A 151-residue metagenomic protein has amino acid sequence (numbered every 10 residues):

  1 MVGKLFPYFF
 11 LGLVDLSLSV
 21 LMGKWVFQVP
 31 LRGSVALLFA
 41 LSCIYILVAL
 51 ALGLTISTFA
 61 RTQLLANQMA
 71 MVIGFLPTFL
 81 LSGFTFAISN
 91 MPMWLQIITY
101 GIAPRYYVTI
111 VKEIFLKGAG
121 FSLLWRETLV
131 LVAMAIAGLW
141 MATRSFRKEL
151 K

Functional and structural regions predicted by a protein language model:
V2-L11, D15, V130: Alpha-helical transmembrane segments of multi-pass membrane proteins
F10, V20, P30-K151: Membrane-spanning alpha-helical segments of multipass transporters and channels
S17-V26: Short membrane-interface helical motifs at transmembrane helix boundaries in multi-pass membrane transporters
